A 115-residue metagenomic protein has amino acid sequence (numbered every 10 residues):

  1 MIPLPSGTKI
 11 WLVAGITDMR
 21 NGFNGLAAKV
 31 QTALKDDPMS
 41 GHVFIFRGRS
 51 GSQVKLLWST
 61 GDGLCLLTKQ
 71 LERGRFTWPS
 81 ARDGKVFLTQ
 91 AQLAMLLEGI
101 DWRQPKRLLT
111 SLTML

Functional and structural regions predicted by a protein language model:
M1-L115: Polybasic/polar functional segments that serve as interface/processing modules
